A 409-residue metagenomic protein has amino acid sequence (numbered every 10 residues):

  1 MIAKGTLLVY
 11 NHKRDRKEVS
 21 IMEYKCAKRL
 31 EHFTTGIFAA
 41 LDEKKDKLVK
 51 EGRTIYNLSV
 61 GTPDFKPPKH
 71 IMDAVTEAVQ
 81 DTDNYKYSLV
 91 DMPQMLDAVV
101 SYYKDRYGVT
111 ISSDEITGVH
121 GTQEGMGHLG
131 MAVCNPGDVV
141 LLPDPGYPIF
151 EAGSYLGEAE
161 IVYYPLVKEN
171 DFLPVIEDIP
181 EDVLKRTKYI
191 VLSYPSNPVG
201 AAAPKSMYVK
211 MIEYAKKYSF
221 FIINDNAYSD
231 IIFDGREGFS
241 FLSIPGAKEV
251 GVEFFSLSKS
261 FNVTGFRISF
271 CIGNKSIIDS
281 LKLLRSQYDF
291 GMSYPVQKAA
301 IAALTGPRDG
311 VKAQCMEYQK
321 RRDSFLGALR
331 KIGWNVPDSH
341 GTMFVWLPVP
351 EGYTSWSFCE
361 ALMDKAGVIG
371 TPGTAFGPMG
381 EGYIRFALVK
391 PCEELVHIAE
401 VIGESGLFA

Functional and structural regions predicted by a protein language model:
Y10-S20, S101, D105, G352 (+2 more regions): PLP-dependent enzyme catalytic core of the Aspartate aminotransferase-like
E23-G121, H128, A303-G306, G406-A409: N-terminal small-domain helix-loop-helix segment of the aminotransferase-like
L48-E51, G157, K217-Y218, I332 (+1 more regions): Helix C-cap/helix->beta junction micro-motif
A132-S154: Conserved PLP-anchoring active-site segment centered on the Schiff-base-forming lysine
D138, A159, K217-F221, K248-E249: A short helix->loop->beta-strand "cap" motif at the edges of active sites that frequently abuts
V162, L166-D234: Active-site phosphate-binding strand-loop segment of PLP-dependent enzymes
I244, K248-Q319, D323, G327-L329: Conserved core segment of the aminotransferase class I/II
I301, M316-L326, V336-P348, G380: Conserved glycine-rich beta-strand-loop-beta hairpin in the small C-terminal domain of fold type I
